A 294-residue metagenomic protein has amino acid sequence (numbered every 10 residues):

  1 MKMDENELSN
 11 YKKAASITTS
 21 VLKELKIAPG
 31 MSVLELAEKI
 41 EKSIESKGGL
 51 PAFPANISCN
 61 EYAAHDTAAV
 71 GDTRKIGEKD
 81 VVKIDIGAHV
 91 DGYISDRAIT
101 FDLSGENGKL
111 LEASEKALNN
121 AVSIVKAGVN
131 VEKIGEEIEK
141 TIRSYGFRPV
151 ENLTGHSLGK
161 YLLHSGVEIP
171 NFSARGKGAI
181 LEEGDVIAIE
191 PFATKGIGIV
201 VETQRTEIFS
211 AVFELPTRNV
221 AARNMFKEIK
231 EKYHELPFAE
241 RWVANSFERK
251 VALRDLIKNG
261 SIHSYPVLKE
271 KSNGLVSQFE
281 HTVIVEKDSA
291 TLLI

Functional and structural regions predicted by a protein language model:
M1-I294: Active-site neighborhoods and metal-handling regions in enzymes and metal-associated proteins
